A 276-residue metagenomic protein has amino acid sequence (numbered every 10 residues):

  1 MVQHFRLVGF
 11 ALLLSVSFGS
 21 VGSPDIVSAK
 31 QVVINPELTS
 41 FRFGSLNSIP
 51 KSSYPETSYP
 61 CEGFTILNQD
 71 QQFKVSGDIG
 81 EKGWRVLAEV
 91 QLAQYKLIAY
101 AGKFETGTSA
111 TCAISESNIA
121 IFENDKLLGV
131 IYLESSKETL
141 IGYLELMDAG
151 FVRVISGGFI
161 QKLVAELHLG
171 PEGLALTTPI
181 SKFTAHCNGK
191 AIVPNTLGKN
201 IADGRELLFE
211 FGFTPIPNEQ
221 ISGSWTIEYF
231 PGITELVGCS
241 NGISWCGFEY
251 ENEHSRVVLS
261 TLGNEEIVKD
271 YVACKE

Functional and structural regions predicted by a protein language model:
M1-F10: Bacterial N-terminal signal peptides that target proteins for export
S17-F18, P24: N-terminal signal peptide c-region/cleavage motif recognized by signal peptidases
S23-E276: Exposed acidic/polar residues on beta-strands and adjacent loops within beta-sheet cores, strongest in beta-propeller
